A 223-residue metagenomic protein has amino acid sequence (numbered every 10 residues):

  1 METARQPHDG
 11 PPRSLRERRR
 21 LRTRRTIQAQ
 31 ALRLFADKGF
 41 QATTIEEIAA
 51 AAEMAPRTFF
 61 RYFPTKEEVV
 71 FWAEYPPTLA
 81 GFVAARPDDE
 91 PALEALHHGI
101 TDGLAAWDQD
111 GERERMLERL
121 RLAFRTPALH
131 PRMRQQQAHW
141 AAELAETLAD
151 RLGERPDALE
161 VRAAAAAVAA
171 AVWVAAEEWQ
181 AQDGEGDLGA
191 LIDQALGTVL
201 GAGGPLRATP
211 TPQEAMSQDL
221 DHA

Functional and structural regions predicted by a protein language model:
M1-K38, A42-M54, F71: Basic, helix-initiating cap at the start of DNA-binding domains
M1-P7, A181-A223: C-terminal peripheral helix-coil segments that are non-catalytic and often amphipathic
I45, E74-G81: Short, basic, alpha-helical segments at the C-terminal edge of helix-turn-helix-like DNA-binding modules
A50, P64-T65: Residue-level detection of the helix-turn-helix DNA-binding "recognition helix"
A55-F63: Short hydrophobic/aromatic patch on the recognition helix
G81-R119: Hydrophobic alpha-helical connector segments
R115, A123, E146, D157-E178 (+1 more regions): Hydrophobic alpha-helical segments that form the core of small-molecule binding pockets and/or dimer interfaces
P127-L152, R162-A163: Amphipathic alpha-helical packing segments from all-alpha helical-bundle domains
